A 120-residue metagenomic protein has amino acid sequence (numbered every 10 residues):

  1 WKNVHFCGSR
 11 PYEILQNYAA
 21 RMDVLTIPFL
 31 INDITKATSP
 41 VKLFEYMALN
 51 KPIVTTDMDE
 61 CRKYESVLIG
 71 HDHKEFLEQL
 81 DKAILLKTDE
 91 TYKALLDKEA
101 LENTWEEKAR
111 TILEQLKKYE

Functional and structural regions predicted by a protein language model:
W1-A19: Nucleotide-activated donor-binding/catalytic signature segment of Leloir-type glycosyltransferases, i.e., the conserved
Y12-L15, L43, F76, L96: Acidic, amphipathic alpha-helical patches
L15-Q16, D33-K36, T55-E65: Short glycine/proline-enriched, acidic/aromatic patches that form the donor-sugar handling elements
A19-K36, K51: Acidic donor-binding loop of glycosyltransferase active sites
A20-M22, L43-P52, T56: Conserved donor-binding/catalytic loop of nucleotide-activated donor transferases
F29, T55-D57, H71, Q79: Conserved acidic donor-binding loop of glycosyltransferase catalytic domains
R62-A83: Change "using UDP/GDP/dTDP sugars" to "using nucleotide sugars
T88-E120: A charged, aromatic-enriched C-terminal amphipathic alpha-helix characteristic of glycosyltransferases across folds
